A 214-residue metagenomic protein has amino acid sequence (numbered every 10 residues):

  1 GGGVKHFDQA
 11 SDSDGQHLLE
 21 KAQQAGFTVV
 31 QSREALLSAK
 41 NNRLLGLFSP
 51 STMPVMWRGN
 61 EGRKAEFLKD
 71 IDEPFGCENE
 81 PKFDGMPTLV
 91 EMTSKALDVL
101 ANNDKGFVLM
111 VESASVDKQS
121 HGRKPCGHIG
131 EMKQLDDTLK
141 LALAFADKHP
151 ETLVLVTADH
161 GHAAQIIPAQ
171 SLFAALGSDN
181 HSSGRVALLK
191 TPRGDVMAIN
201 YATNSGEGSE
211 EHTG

Functional and structural regions predicted by a protein language model:
G1-G214: A post-motif C-terminal structural segment
